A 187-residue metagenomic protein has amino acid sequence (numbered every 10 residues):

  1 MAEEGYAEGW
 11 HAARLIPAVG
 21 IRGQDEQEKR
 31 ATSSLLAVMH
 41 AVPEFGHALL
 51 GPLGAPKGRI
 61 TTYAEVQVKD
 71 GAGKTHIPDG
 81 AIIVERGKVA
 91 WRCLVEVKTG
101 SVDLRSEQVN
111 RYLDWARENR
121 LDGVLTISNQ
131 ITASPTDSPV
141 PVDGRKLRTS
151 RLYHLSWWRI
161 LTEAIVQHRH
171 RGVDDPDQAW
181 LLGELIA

Functional and structural regions predicted by a protein language model:
M1-A187: Charged, terminal alpha-helix-loop-beta segments that serve as non-catalytic nucleic-acid engagement and/or assembly
